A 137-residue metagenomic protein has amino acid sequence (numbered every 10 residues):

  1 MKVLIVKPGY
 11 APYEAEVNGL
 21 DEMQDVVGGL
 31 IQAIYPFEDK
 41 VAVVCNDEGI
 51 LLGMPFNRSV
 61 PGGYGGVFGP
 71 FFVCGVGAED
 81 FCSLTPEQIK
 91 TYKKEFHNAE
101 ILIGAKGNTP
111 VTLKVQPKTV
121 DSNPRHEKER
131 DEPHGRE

Functional and structural regions predicted by a protein language model:
M1-A11, A15, L20-P124: N-terminal nucleophile
V120-E137: Non-Sec secretion/translocation targeting segments of pathogen effectors
